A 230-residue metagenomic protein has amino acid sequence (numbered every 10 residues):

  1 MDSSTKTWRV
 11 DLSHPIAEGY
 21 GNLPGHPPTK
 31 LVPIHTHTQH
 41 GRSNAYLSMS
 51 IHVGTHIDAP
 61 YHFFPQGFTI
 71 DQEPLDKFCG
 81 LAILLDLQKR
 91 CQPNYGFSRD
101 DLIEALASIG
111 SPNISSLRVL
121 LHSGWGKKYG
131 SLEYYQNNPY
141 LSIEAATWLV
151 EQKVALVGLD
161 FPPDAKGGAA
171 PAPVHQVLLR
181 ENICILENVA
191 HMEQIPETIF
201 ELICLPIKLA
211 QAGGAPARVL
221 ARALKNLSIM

Functional and structural regions predicted by a protein language model:
M1-M230: Active-/binding-site microenvironments in catalytic and ligand-binding cores
